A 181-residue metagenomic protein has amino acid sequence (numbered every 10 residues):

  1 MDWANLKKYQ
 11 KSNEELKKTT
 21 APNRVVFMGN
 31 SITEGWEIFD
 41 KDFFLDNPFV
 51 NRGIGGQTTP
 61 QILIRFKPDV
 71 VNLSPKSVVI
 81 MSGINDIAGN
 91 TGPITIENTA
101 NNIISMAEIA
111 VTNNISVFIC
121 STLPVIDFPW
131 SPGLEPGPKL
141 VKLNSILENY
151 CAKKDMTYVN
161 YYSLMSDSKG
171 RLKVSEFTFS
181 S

Functional and structural regions predicted by a protein language model:
M1-S77: Serine-esterase "nucleophile elbow" of acetyl-processing enzymes
S31-G35, G55-T59, I84-A88, L123-D127 (+1 more regions): Solvent-exposed loop/turn segments at secondary-structure junctions within structured extracellular/periplasmic domains
N51-I54, I84-E97, W130-E135: Surface-exposed cleft-lining segments at the edges of enzyme active sites
G56-I64, P93-I103: Glycine-rich anion/phosphate-binding loops
V79-G83, A100-N113, V117-C120: Conserved, well-ordered alpha-helix/loop/beta-strand core segments that scaffold catalytic motifs
T95-I104, P136-N144: Charged helix-capping and loop-helix junction motifs
L123-S181: Catalytic His-Asp segment of secreted/periplasmic serine-dependent ester chemistry enzymes
